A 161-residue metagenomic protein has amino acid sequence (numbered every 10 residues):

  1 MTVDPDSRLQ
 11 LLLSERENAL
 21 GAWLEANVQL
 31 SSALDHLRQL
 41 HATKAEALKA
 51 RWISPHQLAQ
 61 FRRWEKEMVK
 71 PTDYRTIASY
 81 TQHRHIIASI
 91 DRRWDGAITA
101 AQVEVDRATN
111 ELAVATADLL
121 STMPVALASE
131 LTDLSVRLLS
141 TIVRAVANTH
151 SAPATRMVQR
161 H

Functional and structural regions predicted by a protein language model:
M1-S31, D35, Y80-R84, A88: Short, charge-rich amphipathic alpha-helices with coiled-coil/heptad character
L30-Y80: Extended alpha-helical coiled-coil "stalk/arm" regions that act as elongated linkers or oligomerization scaffolds
D106-T122: Short, amphipathic alpha-helical "recognition" segments used to contact nucleic acids or chromatin
A126: Residues within the helices of the helix-turn-helix
S129: The alpha-helix within a helix-turn-helix
T132-I142: Short, basic interhelical loop/turn and adjoining N-cap of the next helix at nucleic-acid- or acidic-partner-contacting
R144-A147: Residue-level detection of the helix-turn-helix DNA-binding "recognition helix"
H150-H161: Short Lys/Arg-enriched helix C-cap and helix-to-coil transition segments that create basic nucleic-acid-contact patches
